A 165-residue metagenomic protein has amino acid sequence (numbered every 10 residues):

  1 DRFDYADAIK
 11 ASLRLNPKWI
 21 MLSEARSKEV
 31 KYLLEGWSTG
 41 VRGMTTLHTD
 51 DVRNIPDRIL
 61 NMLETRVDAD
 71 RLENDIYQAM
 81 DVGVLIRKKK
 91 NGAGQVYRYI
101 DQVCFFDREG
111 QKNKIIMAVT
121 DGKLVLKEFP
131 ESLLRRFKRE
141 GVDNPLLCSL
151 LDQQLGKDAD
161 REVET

Functional and structural regions predicted by a protein language model:
D1-D75: Switch/coupling sub-region of P-loop NTPases
L33, I55, V84, R108-Q111: Residues in flexible loops and secondary-structure boundaries
G40, R53, A79, Q153-K157: Solvent-exposed, non-transmembrane amphipathic alpha-helical segments
L72-R108: Phosphate-binding/switch region of NTP-binding enzymes
Q95-T165: NTP-binding/hydrolysis catalytic cores, primarily Walker-type P-loop NTPases
